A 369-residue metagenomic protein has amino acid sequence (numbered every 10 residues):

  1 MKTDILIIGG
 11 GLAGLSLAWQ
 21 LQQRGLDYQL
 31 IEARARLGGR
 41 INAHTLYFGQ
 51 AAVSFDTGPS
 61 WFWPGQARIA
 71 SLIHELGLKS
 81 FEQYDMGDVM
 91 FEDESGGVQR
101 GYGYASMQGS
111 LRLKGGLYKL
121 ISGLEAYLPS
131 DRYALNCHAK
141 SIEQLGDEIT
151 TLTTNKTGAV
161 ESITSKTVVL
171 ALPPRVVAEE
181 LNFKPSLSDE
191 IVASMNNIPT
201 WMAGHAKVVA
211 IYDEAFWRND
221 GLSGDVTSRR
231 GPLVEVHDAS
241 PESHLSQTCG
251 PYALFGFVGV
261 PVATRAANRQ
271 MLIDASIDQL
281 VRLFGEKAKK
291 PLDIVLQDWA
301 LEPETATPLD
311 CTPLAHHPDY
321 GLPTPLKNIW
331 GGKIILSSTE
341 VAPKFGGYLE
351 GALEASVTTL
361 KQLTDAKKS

Functional and structural regions predicted by a protein language model:
K2-T3, T157-T167: Core beta-strand elements of the Rossmann-like FAD/NAD(P) dinucleotide-binding domain in flavoenzyme oxidoreductases
T3-L30: N-terminal Rossmann-like FAD-binding beta1-loop-alpha1 element of flavoenzymes
S16, R24, F81, T154 (+2 more regions): Conserved flavin/dinucleotide-binding core of flavoenzymes
Q22-F48: Glycine-rich FAD pyrophosphate-binding loop
G39-I69, Y84-D88, E92-S95, R100: Glycine-rich active-site loop/strand segments that organize a redox cofactor
S60-A67, A105-E125, N268: Short beta-strand to alpha-helix junction loop
L135-T150: A conserved short coil-to-beta-strand element within the FAD-binding core of flavoproteins
T167-I191: Flavin (primarily FAD) binding-site architecture
